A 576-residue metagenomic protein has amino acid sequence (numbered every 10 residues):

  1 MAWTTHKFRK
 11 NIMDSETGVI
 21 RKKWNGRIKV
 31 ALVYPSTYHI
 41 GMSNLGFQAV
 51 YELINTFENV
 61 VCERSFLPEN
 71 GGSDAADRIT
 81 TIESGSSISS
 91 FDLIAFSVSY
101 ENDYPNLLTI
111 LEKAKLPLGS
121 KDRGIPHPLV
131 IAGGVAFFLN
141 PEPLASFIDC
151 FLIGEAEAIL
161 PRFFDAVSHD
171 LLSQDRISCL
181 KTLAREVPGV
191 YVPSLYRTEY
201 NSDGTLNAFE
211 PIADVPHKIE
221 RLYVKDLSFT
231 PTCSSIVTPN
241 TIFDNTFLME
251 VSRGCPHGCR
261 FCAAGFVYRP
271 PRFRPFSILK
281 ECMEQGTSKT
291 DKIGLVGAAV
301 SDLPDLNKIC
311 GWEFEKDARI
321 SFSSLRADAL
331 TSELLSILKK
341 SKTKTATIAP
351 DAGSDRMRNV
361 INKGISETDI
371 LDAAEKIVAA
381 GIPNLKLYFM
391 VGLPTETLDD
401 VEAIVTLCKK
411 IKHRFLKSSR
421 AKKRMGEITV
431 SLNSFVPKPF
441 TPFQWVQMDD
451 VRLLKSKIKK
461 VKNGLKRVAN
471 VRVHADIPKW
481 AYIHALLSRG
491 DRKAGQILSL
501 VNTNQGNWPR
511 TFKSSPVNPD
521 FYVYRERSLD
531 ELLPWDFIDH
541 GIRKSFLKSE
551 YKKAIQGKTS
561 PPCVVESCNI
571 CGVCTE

Functional and structural regions predicted by a protein language model:
M1-I20, L32, G464-E576: Radical SAM enzyme core and accessory elements
A2-A31, Y38-H39, P193, D203-L248 (+2 more regions): N-terminal [4Fe-4S]-dependent radical SAM core
V30-P35, G41-E52, V60-E63, P68 (+2 more regions): Low-complexity, highly charged intrinsically disordered N-terminal segments that act as targeting/localization
V33, T37, E281-K386, M390-T429: Conserved SAM/AdoMet-binding glycine-rich loop
N44, T241-F276, S567-E576: Canonical Radical SAM [4Fe-4S] cluster-binding loop centered on the CxxxCxxC motif and its immediate flanking residues
F47, L111, S146-I148, V167-S168 (+7 more regions): Short secondary-structure boundary/capping segments
L67-I212, P439-D491, L498-P509: Glycine-rich beta-alpha loop elements in corrinoid/cobalamin-binding modules across cobalamin-dependent enzymes
G71, R197-N201, P304, E333-L334 (+7 more regions): Flexible glycine/acidic-rich beta-alpha junction loops that bind and position SAM and/or redox cofactors in anaerobic
